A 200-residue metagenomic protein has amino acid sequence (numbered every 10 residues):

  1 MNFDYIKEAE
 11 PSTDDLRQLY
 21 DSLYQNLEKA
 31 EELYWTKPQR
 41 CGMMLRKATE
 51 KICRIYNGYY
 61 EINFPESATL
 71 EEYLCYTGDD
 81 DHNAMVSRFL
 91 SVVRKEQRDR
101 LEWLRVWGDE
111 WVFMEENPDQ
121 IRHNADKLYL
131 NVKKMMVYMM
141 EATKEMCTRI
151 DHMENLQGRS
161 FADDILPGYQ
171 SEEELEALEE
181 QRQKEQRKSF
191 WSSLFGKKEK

Functional and structural regions predicted by a protein language model:
M1-D14, V137-L178: Internal, Lys/Arg-enriched amphipathic helical interaction segments that engage polyanionic partners
M1-Q39, W191-L194: Charged alpha-helical initiation segments
Y5-E8, N57-D109: Short, charged amphipathic alpha-helical segments flanked by flexible coils
Y24-L27, R46-T49, E71-L74, G78 (+3 more regions): Generic structural concept
A30-Y34, Y59, W111-P118: Secondary-structure edge/capping motif, primarily at the C-terminal ends of alpha-helices and the immediately following
P38-S67: Hydrophobic alpha-helical packing segments in soluble, helical-rich domains
G42, K95-G158: Charge-enriched, short contiguous segments at helix-coil
E185-K200: Polybasic, Ser/Thr-rich amphipathic helices
